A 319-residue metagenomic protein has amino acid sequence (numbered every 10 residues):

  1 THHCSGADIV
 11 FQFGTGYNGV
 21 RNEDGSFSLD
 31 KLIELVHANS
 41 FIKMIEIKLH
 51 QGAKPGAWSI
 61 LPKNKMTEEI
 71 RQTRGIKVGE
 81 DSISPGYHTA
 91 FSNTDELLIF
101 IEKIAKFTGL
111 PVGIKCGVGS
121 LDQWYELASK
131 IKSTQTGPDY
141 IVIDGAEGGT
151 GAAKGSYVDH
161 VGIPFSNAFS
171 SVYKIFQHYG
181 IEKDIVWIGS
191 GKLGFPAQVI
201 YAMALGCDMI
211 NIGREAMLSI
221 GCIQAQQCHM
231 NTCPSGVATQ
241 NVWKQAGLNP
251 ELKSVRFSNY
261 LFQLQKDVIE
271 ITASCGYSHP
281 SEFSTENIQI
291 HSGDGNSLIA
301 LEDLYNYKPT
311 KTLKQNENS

Functional and structural regions predicted by a protein language model:
T1-K130, G137: Active-site-facing alpha/beta catalytic cores
C4-Q12, Q135-G137, D144, G293-P309: Terminal amphipathic helices with adjacent charged low-complexity linkers/tails
F11-H50, I163-P164, F169, Y173-K174 (+9 more regions): Phosphate/diphosphate-binding loops
L35-A38, K130, T134, D144 (+7 more regions): Change "in soluble alpha/beta enzymes" to "in soluble alpha/beta proteins
E68, R74, G86-T89, G155 (+8 more regions): Flexible, active-site-adjacent loop/turn segments at secondary-structure boundaries
G75, H88, N93, C233 (+4 more regions): Short capping/connector residues at structural and topological boundaries
I83-Q245: Glycine-rich phosphate/ribose-binding loops and adjacent secondary-structure elements that form binding surfaces
G221, N249-S319: C-terminal extensions of enzymes
